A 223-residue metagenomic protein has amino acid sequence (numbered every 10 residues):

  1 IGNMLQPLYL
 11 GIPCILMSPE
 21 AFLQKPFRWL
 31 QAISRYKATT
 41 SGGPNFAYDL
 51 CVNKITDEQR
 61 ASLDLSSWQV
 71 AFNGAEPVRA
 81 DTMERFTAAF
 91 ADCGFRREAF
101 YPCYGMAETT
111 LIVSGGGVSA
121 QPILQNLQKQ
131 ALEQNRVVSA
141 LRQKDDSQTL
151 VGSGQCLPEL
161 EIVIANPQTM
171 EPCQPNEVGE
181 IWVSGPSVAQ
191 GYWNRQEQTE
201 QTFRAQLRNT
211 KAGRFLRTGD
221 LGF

Functional and structural regions predicted by a protein language model:
I1-T39, L50, K54-E58, E161: Conserved AMP-binding/adenylation subdomain of ANL enzymes
N3, R28-A32, F46-K54, D81-A89 (+2 more regions): Alpha-helical scaffold elements adjacent to nucleotide-binding pockets in ATP/GTP-utilizing enzyme cores
L10-I12, A38-G42, K54-S147, E161-V163 (+1 more regions): Gly/Ser/Thr-rich phosphate-binding loop
L16-F22, Y36-S41, F72-R79, V151-S153 (+1 more regions): Hydrophobic alpha-helical scaffolding
L150-V163, P167-N176, E180-F223: Conserved ATP-binding/catalytic segment of the ANL
